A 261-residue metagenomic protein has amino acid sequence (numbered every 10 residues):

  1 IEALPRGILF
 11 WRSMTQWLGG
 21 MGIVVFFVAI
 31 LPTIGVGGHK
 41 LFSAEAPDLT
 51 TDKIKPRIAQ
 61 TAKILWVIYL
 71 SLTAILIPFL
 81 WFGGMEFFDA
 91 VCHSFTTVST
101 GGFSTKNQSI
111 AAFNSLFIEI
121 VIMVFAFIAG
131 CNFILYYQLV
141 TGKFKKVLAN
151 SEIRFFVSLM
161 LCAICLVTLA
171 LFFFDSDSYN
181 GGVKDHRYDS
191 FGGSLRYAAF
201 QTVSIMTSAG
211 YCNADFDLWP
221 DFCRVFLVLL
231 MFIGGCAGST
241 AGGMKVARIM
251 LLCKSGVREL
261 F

Functional and structural regions predicted by a protein language model:
I1-F261: Membrane-proximal intracellular helices of multi-pass ion channels
